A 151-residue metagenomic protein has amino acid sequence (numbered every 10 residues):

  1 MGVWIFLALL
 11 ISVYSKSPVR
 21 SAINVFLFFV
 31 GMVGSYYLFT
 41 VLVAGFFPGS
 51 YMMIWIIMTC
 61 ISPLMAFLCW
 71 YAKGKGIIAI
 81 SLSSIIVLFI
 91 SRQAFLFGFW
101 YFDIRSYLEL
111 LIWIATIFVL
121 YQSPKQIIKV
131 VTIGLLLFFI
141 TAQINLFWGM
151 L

Functional and structural regions predicted by a protein language model:
M1-V33, Y37: N-terminal topogenic module of multi-pass integral membrane proteins
V3-S12, M58-W70, L111-F118: Hydrophobic cores of alpha-helical transmembrane segments in multi-pass inner/ER membrane proteins, independent
I11, S35, R92, A115-Q122 (+1 more regions): Residue-level signal for alpha-helical transmembrane segments in multi-pass membrane proteins
V13-V25, W70-I80, V119-T132: Membrane-helix interface "capping/anchor" motifs
I23-M32, S81-I90, I127-T141: Central hydrophobic cores of alpha-helical transmembrane segments in multi-pass integral membrane proteins
G34, L38-D103, Y107: Membrane-proximal helix-loop-helix units in multi-pass membrane proteins
F95-Y107, W113-V130: Membrane-helix boundary connector in multi-pass membrane proteins
I140-L151: Juxtamembrane boundary at the C-terminal end of a transmembrane helix
